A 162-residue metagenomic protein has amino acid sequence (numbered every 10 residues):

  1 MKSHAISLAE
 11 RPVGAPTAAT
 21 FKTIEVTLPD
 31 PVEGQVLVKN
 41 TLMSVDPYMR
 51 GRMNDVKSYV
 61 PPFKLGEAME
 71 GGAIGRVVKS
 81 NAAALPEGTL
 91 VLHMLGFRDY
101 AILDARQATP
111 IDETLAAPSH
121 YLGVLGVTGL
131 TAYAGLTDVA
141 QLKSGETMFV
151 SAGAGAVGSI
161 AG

Functional and structural regions predicted by a protein language model:
M1-H4: Extreme N-terminal starter segment of soluble prokaryotic enzymes
L8-G14, M43-V45: Short polar catalytic/cofactor-binding loops
P16-T27: Short glycine/threonine/proline-enriched tight-turn/helix- or strand-capping micro-motif at secondary-structure
L28-V45, M53-F97: Glycine-rich beta-strand-centered segment in the early N-terminal region that forms part of a ligand/cofactor-binding
M69-R76, P86-A152: NAD(P)H dinucleotide-binding glycine-rich loop of Rossmann-like/cofactor-binding domains, especially the beta1-alpha1
G158-S159: N-terminal Rossmann-fold NAD(P) dinucleotide-binding loop
